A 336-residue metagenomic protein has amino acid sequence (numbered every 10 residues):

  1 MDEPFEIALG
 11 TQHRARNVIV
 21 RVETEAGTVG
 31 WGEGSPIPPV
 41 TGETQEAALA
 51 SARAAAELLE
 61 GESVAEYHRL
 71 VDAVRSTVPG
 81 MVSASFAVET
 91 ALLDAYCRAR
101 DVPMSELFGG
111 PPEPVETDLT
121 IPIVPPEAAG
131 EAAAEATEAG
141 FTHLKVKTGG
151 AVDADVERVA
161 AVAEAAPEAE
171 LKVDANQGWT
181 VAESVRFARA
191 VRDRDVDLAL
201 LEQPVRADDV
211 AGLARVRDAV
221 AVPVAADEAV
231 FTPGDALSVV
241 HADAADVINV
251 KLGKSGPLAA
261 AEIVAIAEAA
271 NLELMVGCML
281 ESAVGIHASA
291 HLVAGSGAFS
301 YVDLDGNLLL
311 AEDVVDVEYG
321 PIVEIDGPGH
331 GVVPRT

Functional and structural regions predicted by a protein language model:
M1-A26, S35-P38, L309-E312: Structured beta-strand/loop patches that form or line metal/cofactor-binding pockets in enzymes
Q12, P114-A128, K147-G149, N176-V181 (+1 more regions): Active-site mouth loops of central-metabolism enzymes
Q12-N17, M279-T336: Flexible C-terminal active-site loop/helix
E23-A99: Metal- or metallocofactor-binding catalytic centers and their adjacent structured scaffolds across diverse enzyme
R98-I123, R158, D218: N-terminal small/glycine-rich loop or linker at the start of catalytic domains across soluble metabolic enzymes
E135-K147: Catalytic domains of carbohydrate-active enzymes, especially glycoside hydrolases
D153-M279, A283-H287, E312, V317-Y319: Catalytic core of soluble alpha/beta enzymes
